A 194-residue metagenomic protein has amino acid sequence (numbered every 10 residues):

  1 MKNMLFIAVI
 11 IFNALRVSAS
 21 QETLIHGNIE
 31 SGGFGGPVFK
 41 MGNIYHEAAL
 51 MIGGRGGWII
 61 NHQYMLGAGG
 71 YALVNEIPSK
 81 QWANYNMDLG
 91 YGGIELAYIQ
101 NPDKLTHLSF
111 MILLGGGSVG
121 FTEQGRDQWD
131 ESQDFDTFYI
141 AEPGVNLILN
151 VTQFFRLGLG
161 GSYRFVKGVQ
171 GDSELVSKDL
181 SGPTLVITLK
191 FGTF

Functional and structural regions predicted by a protein language model:
M1-L24: Bacterial Sec-dependent N-terminal signal peptides
V17-L66, K190-F194: Short glycine/proline- and aromatic-enriched beta-strand/turn motifs that initiate or cap beta-hairpins
G27-G33, H62-Y64, K104-F110, Q153-L157 (+1 more regions): Outer-envelope beta-barrel architecture signal
G33-G35, L50-G54, Y64, G90-I94 (+2 more regions): Hydrophobic, lipid-facing positions within transmembrane beta-strands of outer-membrane proteins
G33-M41, G54, A68-A72, F110-S118 (+3 more regions): Transmembrane beta-barrel strands of outer-membrane/channel proteins
V38-H46, L73-K80, G117-Q124, F165-D172: Sequence/structural signature of outer-membrane beta-barrel proteins
Q63-E142, L149-V151, F191-T193: Gram-negative (and chloroplast) outer-membrane scaffold detector with strong preference for beta-barrel transmembrane
I148-F194: Predominantly the C-terminal beta-signal and adjacent terminal strand-loop region of outer-membrane beta-barrel
